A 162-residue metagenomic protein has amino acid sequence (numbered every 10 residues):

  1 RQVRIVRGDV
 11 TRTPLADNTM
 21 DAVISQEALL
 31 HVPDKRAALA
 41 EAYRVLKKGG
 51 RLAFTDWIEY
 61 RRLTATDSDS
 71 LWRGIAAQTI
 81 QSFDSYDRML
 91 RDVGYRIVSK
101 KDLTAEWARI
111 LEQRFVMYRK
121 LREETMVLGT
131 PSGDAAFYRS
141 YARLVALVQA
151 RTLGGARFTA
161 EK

Functional and structural regions predicted by a protein language model:
R1-R12: Conserved SAM-binding strand-loop segment of SAM-dependent methyltransferases
V6, I24, A53: Conserved Rossmann-like nucleotide-binding pocket used by diverse enzymes that bind dinucleotide cofactors
T11-V23: A short acidic, Gly/Pro-enriched loop at the edge of an enzyme's catalytic core that lines a small-molecule cofactor
D21-D34: A short SAM/SAH-binding and catalytic strip from SAM-dependent methyltransferases
R36-R51: A short glycine-rich, Lys/Arg-flanked "PGG" loop and its adjoining helix->strand segment in the class I
W57-Q78: Short, glycine-/aromatic-enriched active-site segment of Class I SAM-dependent methyltransferases
Q78-K100: Short alpha-helix
S99-K162: Conserved Class I S-adenosyl-L-methionine
